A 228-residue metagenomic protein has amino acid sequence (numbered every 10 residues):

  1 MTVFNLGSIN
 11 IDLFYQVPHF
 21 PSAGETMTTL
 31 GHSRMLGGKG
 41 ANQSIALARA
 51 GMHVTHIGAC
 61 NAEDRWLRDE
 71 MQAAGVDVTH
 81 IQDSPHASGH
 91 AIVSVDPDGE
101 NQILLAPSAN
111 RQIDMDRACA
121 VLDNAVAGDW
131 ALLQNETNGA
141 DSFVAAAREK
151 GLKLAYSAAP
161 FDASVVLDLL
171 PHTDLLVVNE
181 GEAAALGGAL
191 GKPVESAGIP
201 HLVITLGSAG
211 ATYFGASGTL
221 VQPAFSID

Functional and structural regions predicted by a protein language model:
M1-A23: Positively charged, low-complexity intrinsically disordered leader regions
T2-V3, A23-H90: Substrate-binding N-lobe of the ribokinase-like
V3, K192-D228: Conserved phosphate-binding/catalytic region of the ribokinase-like
S8, A59-A62, V95-P97, A106-P107 (+1 more regions): Cofactor-binding loop segments of dinucleotide-utilizing enzymes, especially the Rossmann-like FAD- and NAD(P)+-binding
H56, D83, V93-W130: Conserved phosphate-binding/catalytic loop of the ribokinase/pfkB sugar-kinase fold
G75, R111-D116, A155-F161: Short gly/ser/thr-rich secondary-structure transition/capping motifs
V121-A125, D168-L169, E195: Structural alpha-helical scaffold elements that stabilize or flank donor/cofactor-binding regions in carbohydrate
W130-P193, G210-A211: Conserved beta-alpha-beta core of the PfkB/ribokinase-like small-molecule kinase fold
